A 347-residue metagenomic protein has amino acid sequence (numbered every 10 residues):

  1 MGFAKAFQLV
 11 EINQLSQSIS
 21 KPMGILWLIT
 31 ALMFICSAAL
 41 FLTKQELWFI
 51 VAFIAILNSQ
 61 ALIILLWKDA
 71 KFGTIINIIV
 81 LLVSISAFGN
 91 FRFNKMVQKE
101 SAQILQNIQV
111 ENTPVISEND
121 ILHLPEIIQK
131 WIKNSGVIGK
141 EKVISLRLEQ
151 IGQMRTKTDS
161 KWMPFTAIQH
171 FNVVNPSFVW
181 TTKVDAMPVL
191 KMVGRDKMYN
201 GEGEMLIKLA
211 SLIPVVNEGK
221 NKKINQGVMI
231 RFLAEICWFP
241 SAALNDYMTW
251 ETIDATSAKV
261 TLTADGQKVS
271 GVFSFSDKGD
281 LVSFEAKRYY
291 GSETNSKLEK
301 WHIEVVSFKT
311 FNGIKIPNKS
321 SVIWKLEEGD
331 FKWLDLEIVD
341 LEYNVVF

Functional and structural regions predicted by a protein language model:
G2-M96: Membrane-interface extramembranous regions
L62, L148-R155, V179-D185, A258-D265 (+2 more regions): Short beta-strand segments that buttress and anchor functional surface loops
V97-R147: N-terminal leader/targeting segments and the immediate start of mature chains
Q129-L212: N-terminal mature ectodomain segment of secretory-pathway/periplasmic proteins
V143, I168-W180, V193-L206, I253-T256 (+3 more regions): Short, solvent-exposed coil/turn segments at beta-strand boundaries
K183-L190, K208-V215, K287-G291, V322-E327: Short, solvent-exposed aromatic-acidic interface loops
M205-A264: Flexible, processing/modification-adjacent segments and terminal tails in exported/periplasmic/extracellular proteins
K259-V345: Gly/Pro-enriched, hydrophobic low-complexity segments that function as extracytoplasmic propeptides/linkers
